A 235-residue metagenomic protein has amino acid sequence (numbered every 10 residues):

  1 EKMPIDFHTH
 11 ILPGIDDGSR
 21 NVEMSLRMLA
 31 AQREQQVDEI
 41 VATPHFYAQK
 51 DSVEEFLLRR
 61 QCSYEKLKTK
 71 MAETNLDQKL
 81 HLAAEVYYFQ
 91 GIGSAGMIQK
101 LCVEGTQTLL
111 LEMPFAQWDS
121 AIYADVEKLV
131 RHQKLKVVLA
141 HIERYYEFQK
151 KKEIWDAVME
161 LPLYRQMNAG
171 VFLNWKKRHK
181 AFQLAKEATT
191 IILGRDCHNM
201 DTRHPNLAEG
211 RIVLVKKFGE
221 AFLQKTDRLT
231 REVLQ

Functional and structural regions predicted by a protein language model:
E1-L76, A157: An N-terminally biased module of ancient metal coordination in phosphate/nucleic-acid-related enzymes
P4-F7, V41-T43, H81-A84, V138-A140 (+2 more regions): Active-site neighborhood of phospho(di)ester-bond hydrolases with catalytic His/Asp-centered motifs
H10, F46, V86-Y87, P114 (+3 more regions): Catalytic metal-binding/acid-base residues of hydrolase active sites
R33, R131, A185-K186: Non-catalytic positions within long, well-ordered alpha-helices that form the structural scaffold/packing of enzyme
D51-Q166: Extended substrate/RNA-proximal surfaces in nucleic-acid metabolism proteins
T189-P205: Short acidic/histidine-rich active-site segments
L207-Q235: Mid-to-C-terminal alpha-helical segments outside catalytic/metal-binding sites
